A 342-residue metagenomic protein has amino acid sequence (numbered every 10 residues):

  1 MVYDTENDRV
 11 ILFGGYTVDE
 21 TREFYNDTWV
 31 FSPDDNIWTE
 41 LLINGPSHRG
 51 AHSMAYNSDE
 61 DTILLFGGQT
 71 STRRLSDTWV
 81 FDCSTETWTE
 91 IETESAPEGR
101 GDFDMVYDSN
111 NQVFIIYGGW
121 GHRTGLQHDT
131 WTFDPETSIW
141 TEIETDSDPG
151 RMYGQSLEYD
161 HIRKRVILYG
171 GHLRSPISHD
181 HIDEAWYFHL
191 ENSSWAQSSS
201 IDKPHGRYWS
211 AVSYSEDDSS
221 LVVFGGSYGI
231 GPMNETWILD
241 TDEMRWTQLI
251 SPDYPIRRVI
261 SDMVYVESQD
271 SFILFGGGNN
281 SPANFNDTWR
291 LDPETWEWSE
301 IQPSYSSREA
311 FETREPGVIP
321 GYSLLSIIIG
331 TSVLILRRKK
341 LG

Functional and structural regions predicted by a protein language model:
M1-P316: Kelch-like beta-propeller repeat domains
E312-G342: Secretory targeting signatures
